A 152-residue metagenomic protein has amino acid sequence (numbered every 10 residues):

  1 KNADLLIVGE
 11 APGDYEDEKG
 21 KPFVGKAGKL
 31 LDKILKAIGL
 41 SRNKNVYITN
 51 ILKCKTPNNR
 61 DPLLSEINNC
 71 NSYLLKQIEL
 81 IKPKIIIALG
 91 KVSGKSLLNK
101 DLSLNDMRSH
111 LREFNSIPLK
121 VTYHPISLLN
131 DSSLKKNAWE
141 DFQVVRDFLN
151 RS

Functional and structural regions predicted by a protein language model:
K1-S152: A polyanion-binding, active-site-adjacent surface
